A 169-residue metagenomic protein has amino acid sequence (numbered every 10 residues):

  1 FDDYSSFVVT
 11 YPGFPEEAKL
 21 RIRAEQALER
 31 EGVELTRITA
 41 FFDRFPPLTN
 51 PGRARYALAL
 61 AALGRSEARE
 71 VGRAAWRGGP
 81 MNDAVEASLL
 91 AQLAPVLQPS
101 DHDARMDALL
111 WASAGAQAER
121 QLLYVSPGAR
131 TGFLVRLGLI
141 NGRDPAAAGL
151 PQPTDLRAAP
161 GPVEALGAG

Functional and structural regions predicted by a protein language model:
F1-G169: Alpha-helical solenoid repeat scaffolds
